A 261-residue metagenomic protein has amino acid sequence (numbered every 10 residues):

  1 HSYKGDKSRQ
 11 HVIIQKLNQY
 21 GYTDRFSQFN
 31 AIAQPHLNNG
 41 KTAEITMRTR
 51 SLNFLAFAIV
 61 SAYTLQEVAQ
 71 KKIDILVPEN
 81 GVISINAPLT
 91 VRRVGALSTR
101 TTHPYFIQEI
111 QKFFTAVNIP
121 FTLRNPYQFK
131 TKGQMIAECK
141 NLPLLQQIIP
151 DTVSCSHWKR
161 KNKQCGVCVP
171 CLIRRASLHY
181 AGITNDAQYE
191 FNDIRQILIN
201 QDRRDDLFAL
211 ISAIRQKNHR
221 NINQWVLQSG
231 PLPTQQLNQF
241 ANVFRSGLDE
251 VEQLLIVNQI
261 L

Functional and structural regions predicted by a protein language model:
H1-L261: Nucleotide-activated chemistry modules centered on ATP-dependent adenylation/adenylyltransferase
